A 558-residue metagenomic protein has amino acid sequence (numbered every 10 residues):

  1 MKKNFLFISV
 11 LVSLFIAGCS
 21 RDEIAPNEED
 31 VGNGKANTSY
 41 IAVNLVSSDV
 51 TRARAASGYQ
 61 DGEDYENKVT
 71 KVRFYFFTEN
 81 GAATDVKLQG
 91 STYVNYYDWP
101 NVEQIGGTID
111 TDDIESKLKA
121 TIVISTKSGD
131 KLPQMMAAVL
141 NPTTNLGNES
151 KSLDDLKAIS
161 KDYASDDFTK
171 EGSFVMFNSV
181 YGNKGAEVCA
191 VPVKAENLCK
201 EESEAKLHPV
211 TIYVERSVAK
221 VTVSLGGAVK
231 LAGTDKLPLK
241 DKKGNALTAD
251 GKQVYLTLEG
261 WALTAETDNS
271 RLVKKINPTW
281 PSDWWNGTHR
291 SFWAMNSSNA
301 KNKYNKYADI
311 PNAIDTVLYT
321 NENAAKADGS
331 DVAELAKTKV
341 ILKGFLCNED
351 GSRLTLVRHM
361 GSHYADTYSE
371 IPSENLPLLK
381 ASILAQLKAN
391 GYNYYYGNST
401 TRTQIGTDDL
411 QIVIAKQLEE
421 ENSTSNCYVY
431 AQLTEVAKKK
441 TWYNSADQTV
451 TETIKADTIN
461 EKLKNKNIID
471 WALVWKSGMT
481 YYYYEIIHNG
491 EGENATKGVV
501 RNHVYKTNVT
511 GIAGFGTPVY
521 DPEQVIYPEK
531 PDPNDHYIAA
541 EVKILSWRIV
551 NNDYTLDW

Functional and structural regions predicted by a protein language model:
N4, I8-L45, V223, N502: Bacterial Sec-dependent N-terminal signal peptides
R21-E28, V50-G62: An N-terminus-focused feature that recognizes amino-terminal "leader" regions
K35-Y59, K71-V72: N-terminal mature-domain "stem" immediately C-terminal to a signal peptide or N-terminal signal-anchor/transmembrane
A53-E149, K220-S224, A228-R501, T510 (+1 more regions): Tryptophan-paired
Y96-G106, N145-H208: Structured interaction patches on ligand/partner-binding surfaces of diverse proteins
V210-Y213: Interfacial loop/beta elements and low-complexity acidic/Ser/Thr-rich segments of macromolecular assembly/processing
R216-V218: Extracellular, surface-exposed repeat architectures
T496-K506, A513, T517-W558: C-terminal functional modules
